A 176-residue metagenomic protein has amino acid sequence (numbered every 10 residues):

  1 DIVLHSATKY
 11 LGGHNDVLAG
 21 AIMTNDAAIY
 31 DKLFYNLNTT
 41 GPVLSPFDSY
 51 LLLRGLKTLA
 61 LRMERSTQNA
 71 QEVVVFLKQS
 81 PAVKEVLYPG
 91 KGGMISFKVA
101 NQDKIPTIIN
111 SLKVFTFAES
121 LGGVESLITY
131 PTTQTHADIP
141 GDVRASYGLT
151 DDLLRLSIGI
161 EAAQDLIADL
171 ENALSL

Functional and structural regions predicted by a protein language model:
D1-A82, V86-L87: Conserved PLP-enzyme active-site core in the AAT-like
G20-I22, I95, I128: Well-ordered beta-strand positions enriched in small/hydrophobic/aromatic, beta-favoring residues
T40-G41, L112-G122, A173-L176: A common structural junction motif
P42, V75, T116, G122-V124 (+1 more regions): Positively charged, small/polar-rich N-terminal and surface patches that mediate targeting and assembly and bind
L52-L61, G93-A100, R155-G159: Short, well-ordered beta-strand elements within core beta-sheets of diverse protein domains
R62, I128-L176: PLP-dependent enzyme catalytic core of the Aspartate aminotransferase-like
Q71-E119, G141-A145: Conserved small-domain helix->loop->beta segment predominantly found in fold-type I
